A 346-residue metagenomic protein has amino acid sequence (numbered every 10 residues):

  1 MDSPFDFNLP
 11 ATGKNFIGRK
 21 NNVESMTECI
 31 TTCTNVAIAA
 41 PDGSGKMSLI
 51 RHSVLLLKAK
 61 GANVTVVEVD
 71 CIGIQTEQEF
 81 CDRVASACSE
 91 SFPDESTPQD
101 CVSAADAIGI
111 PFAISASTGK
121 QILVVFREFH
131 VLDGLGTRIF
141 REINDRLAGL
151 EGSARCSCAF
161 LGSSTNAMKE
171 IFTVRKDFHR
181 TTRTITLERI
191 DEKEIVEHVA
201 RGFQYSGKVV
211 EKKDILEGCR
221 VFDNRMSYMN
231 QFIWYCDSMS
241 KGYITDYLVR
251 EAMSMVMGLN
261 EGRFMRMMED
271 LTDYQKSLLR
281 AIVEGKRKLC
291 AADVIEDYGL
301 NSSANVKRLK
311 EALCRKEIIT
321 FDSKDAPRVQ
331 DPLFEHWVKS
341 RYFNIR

Functional and structural regions predicted by a protein language model:
M1-V36, Q121, L333, R346: A short, basic N-terminal segment
D2-S3, G262-R346: C-terminal leucine-rich, beta-strand-based interaction scaffolds used for sensing/assembly
T34-R51: Walker A/P-loop nucleotide-binding motif
V66-T76: A short hydrophobic beta-strand->loop->alpha-helix junction that borders the nucleotide-binding pocket of P-loop NTPases
Q75-S96: Conserved NTP-binding/hydrolysis module of P-loop NTPases
C101-N166, T173: Conserved Walker B catalytic segment
K169-R220, G242-Y243: Helix-loop-helix "sensor" segment of P-loop NTPases
L216-R220, S227-K241, R280, E311: C-terminal helical "lid" of AAA+/P-loop NTPase domains
